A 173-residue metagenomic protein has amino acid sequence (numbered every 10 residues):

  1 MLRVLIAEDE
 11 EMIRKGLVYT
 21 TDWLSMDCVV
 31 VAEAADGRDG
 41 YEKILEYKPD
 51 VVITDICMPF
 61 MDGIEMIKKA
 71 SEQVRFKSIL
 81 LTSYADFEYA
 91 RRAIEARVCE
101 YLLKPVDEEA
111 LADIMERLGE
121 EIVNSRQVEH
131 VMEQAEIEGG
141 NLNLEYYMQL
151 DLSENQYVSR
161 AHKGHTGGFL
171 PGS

Functional and structural regions predicted by a protein language model:
V4, Y47-I53: Active-site beta3 strand of CheY-like receiver
E8, D55: Active-site residues of response regulator receiver
E10-A32, E46: Two-component/phosphorelay signaling modules centered on CheY-like receiver
E33-E42, G63-M66: Helix N-cap/capping motif at the beta->alpha junctions
M58: Receiver (REC) domain active-site loop signature in two-component systems and cognate sites in sensor histidine kinases
E65, A85-E100: Alpha4 helix (beta4-alpha4-beta5 surface) of REC/receiver domains from two-component response regulators
I94, V98-S173: Interdomain helical linkers/hinges and coiled-coil/dimerization scaffolds that transmit conformational signals
